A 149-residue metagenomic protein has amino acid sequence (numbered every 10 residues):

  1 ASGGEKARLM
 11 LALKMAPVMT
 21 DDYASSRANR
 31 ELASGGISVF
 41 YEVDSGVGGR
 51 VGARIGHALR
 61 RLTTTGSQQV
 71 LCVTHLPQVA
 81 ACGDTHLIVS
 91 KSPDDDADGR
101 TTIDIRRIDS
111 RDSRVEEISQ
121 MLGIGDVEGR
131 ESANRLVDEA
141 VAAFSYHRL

Functional and structural regions predicted by a protein language model:
A1-L11, S45-R50, R106-I108: Conserved ABC ATPase signature
G4-S38, H57-L62: GG-anchored amphipathic helix commonly corresponding to the ABC/SMC/Rad50 NBD signature/C-loop
Y41-E42: Walker B catalytic acidic pair
R50-L149: C-terminal lobe/lid and adjacent interdomain/linker elements of RecA-like ASCE P-loop ATPase modules
